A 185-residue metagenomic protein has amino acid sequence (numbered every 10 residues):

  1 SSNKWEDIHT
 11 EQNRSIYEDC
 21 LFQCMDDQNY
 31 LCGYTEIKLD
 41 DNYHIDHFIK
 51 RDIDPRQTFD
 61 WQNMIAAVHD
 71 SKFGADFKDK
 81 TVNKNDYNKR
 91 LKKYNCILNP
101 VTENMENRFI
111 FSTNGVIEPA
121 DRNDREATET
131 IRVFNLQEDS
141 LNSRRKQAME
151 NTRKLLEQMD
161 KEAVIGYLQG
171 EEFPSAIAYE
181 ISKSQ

Functional and structural regions predicted by a protein language model:
S1-L31, D54-F59: Short, charged surface segments at domain edges that flank catalytic/cofactor-binding sites
I8-D19, K38-Y43, L155-E172: Generic structural signal for short, solvent-exposed loop/turn connectors between secondary structure elements
C24, I37-D40, V101-E103, F109 (+1 more regions): A generic structural signal for short, solvent-exposed coil/turn residues that cap or connect secondary-structure
L31-Y34, H44, A67, R108-F111 (+1 more regions): A structural signal for short, well-ordered beta-strand segments and their strand-loop junctions that often border
Y34-T81: Histidine-centered nuclease catalytic patch
D54-W61, F73-G115: Polybasic, low-complexity binding patches
H69-S71, N114, R122: Histidine- and/or cysteine-centered catalytic micro-motif in compact active-site loops
P119-Q185: C-terminal, charged low-complexity interaction regions
